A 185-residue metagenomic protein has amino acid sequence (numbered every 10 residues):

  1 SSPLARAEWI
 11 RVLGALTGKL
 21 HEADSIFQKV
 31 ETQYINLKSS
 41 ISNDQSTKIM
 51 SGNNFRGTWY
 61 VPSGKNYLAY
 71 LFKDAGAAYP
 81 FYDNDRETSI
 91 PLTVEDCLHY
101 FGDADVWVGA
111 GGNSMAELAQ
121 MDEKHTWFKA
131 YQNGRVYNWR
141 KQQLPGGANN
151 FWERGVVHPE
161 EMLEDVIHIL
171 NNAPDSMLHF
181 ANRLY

Functional and structural regions predicted by a protein language model:
S1-G18, D24-S25, G109-Y185: Structured C-terminal subdomain patch of bacterial secreted/periplasmic proteins
E8, Y67, L92: Short Gly/charged-rich anion-binding patches and loops
L13, L20, D44-I49, A75-A78 (+2 more regions): Loop/turn elements at helix/coil->beta-strand transitions in domains of secreted/extracellular proteins
E22-A75: Basic- and aromatic-lined ligand-binding clefts that recognize polyanionic substrates
R56-W59, P80-D85, N149-V156: Active-site rim elements
L68-S89, V108-G111, R135-R140: His/Asp/Glu-enriched short active-site or ligand-binding loop at hydrolase and phosphoryl-transfer sites
L92-D103: Short helices/loops that flank or line small-molecule/ion binding pockets
